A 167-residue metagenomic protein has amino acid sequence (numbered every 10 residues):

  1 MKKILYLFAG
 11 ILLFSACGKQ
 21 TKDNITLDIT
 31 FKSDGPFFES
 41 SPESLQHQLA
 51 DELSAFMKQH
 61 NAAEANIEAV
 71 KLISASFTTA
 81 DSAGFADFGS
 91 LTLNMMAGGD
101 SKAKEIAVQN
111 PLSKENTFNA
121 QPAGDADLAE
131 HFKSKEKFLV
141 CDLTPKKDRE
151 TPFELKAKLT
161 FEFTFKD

Functional and structural regions predicted by a protein language model:
K2-L7: Sec-dependent signal peptide recognition, specifically the positively charged N-region followed immediately by
F14-A16: C-terminal motif of bacterial Sec signal peptides marking the signal peptidase cleavage site
G18-T21: Bacterial signal peptide processing site
F37-I73: Post-signal-peptide N-terminal segment of Sec-exported extracytoplasmic proteins
F77-D87, K147-T151: Extended, low-complexity, turn-rich repeat/linker tracts enriched in Gly/Pro/Ser/Thr and Asp/Glu that occur
F85-D100: Short, surface-exposed beta-strand/strand-loop-strand elements in extracellular ectodomains
G99-A129: An anionic, turn-rich surface loop/hairpin at beta-sheet edges that serves as a generic interaction/coordination patch
F118-K158, E162: Cysteine-clustered segments with highest specificity for TGF-beta superfamily mature ligands
